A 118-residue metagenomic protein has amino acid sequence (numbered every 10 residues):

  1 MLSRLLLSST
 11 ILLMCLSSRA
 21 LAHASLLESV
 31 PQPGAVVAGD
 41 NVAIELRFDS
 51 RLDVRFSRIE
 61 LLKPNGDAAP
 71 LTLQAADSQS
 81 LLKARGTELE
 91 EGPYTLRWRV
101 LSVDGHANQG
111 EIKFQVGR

Functional and structural regions predicted by a protein language model:
M1-L7: Bacterial N-terminal signal peptides that target proteins for export
S8-T10, A20-L21: Cleavable N-terminal signal peptides
C15-R19: N-terminal signal peptide c-region/cleavage motif recognized by signal peptidases
A20-S29: Cleaved targeting-peptide boundary
S29, A35-G39, A43-S50, G105-R118: Extended, polar beta-sheet/loop recognition surfaces of beta-rich domains that mediate binding to diverse ligands
L46-A69: Short, surface-exposed alpha-helix to beta-strand junction/turn motifs within ectodomains of secreted and cell-envelope
T72-D77: Short beta-strand segments within Ig-like beta-sandwich modules, predominantly Fibronectin type-III
R85, E90-R99: A glycine-anchored, Pro-Gly-centered beta-turn/N-cap motif
